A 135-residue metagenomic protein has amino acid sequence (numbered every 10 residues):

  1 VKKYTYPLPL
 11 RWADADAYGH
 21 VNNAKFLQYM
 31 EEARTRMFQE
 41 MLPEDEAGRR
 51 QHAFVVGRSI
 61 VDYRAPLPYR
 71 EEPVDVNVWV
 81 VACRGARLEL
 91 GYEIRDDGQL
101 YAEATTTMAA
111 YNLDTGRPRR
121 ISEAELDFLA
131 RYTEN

Functional and structural regions predicted by a protein language model:
V1-D75, V81-N135: Terminal targeting signals and extreme-terminal segments of soluble enzymes
